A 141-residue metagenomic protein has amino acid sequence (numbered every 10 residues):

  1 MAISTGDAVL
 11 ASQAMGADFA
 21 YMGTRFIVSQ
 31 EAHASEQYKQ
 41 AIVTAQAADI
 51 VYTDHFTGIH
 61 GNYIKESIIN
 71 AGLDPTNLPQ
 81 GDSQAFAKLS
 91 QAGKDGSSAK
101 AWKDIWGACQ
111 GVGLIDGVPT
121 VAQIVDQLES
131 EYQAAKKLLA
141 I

Functional and structural regions predicted by a protein language model:
S4-I141: Conserved active-site-proximal phosphate/metal-binding subdomains
